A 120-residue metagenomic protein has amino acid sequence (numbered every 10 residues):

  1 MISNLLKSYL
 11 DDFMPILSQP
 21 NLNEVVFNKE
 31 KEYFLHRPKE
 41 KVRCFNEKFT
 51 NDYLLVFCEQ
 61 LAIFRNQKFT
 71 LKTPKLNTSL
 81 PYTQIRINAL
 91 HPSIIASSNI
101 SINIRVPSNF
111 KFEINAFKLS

Functional and structural regions predicted by a protein language model:
M1-F45: N-terminal anchoring/assembly modules that precede and organize ATP-driven motor systems
V42-L54, E59, I63-S120: P-loop NTP-binding catalytic core
